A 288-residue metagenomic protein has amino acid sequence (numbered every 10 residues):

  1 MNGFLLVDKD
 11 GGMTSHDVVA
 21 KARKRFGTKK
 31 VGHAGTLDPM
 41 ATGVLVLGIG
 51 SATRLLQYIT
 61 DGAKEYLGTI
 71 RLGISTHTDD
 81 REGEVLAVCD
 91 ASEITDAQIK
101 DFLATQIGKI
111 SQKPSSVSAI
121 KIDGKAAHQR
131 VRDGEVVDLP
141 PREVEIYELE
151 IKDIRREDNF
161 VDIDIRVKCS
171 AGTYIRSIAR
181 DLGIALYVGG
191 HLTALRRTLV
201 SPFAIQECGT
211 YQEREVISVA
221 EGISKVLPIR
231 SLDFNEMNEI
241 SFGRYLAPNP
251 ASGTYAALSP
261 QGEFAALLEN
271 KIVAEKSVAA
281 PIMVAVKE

Functional and structural regions predicted by a protein language model:
M1-D10, H16-H33, L37, A41 (+3 more regions): Accessory RNA 3′-end/elbow-binding domains used by RNA modification enzymes
K24-T28, V46, V137-Y187: The conserved catalytic core of RNA pseudouridine synthases
M40-T42, I49-T53, I184: Short Lys/Arg-rich amphipathic alpha-helical segments
L47, G68, G124, I178 (+2 more regions): Residue-level signal for inorganic ion chemistry
Q57-L72, V137-I151: Structural signature of FAD isoalloxazine-binding scaffolds in flavoprotein oxidoreductases
Y58-Q112: Acidic, low-complexity central loop/insert segments
D80-E82, K113, V117-R142: Glycine- and acidic-residue-rich catalytic/RNA-contacting loop of pseudouridine synthases
A119, A126, V131, D162-Q206: Pseudouridine synthase
